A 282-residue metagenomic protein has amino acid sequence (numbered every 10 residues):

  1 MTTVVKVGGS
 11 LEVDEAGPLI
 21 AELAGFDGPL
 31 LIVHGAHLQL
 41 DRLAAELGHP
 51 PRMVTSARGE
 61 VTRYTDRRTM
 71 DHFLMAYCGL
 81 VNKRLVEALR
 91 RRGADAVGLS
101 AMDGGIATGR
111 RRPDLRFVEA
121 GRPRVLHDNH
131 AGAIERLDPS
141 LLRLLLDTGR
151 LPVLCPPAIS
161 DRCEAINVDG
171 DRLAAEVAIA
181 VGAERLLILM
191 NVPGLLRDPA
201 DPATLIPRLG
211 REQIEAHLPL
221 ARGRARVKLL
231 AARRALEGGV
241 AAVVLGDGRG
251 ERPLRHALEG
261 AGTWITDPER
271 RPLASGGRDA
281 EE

Functional and structural regions predicted by a protein language model:
M1-V61, T65-E282: C-terminal catalytic "cap/lid" subdomain
